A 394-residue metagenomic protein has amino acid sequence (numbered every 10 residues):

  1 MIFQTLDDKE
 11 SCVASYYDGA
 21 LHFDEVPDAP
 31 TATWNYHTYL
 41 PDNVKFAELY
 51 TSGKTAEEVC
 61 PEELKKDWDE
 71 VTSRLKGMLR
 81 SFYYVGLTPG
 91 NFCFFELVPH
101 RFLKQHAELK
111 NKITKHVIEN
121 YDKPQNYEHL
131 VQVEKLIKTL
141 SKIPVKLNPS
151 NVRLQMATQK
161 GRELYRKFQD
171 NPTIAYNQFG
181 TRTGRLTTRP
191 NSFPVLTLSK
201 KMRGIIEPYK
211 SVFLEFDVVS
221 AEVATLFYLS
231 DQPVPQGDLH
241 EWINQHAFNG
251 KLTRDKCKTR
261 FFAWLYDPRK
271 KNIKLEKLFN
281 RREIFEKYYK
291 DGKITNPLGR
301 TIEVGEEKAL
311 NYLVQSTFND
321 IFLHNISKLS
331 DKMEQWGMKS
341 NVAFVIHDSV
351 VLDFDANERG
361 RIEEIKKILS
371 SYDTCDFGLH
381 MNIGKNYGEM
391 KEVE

Functional and structural regions predicted by a protein language model:
I2-P124, N191-A309: Helical catalytic core of nucleic-acid polymerases
V117-A175: Duplex nucleic acid-engaging cores and interfaces of nucleic-acid transaction enzymes
N171-R189, I383: N- or domain-start disorder-to-order transition segments that initiate the globular core
Q178, G204-E207, V342-F344: Replace "in large, NTP-powered and nucleic-acid-processing enzymes" with "in large, NTP-powered factors and other
E215-D217, F261, K339-D355: Catalytic palm active-site di-aspartate
G305-N325: Short glycine-/aliphatic-rich beta-strand segments at the starts of folded cytosolic domains
I321-I346: Active-site palm subdomain of RNA-directed nucleic acid polymerases
A356-E394: Polymerase palm active-site segment centered on the conserved acidic dipeptide of motif C
